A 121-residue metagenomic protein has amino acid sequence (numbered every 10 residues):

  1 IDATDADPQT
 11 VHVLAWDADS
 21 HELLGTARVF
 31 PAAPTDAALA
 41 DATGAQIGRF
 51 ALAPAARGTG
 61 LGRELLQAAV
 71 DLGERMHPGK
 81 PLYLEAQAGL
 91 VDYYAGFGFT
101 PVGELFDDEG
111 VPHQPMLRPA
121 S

Functional and structural regions predicted by a protein language model:
I1-D5, E104-F106: Short, solvent-exposed loop/turn elements at beta->coil junctions and helix N-caps that rim active or binding pockets
A6, A15-A18, R118-A120: Active-site beta-strand termini and strand-to-loop segments that position acidic
Q9-V11: Short loop/turn microsegments at loop-to-beta-strand junctions
L14, H21-P34, Q46, A51: Conserved beta-strand in the GNAT
A32-I47, R57, P78: A conserved beta-turn-beta hairpin within the catalytic core of GNAT-like acetyltransferases that forms part
L52, G58-D71: Conserved acetyl-CoA-binding loop-helix of GNAT-fold acetyltransferases
L66, G73-Q87: Conserved GNAT acetyl-CoA-binding A-motif
Y83-E85, A95, T100-P115: Conserved catalytic-core motifs of GNAT/GCN5-like acyltransferases
